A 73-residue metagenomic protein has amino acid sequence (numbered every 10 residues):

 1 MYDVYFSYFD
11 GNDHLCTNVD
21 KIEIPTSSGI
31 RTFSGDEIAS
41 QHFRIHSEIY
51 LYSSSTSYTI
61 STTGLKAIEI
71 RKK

Functional and structural regions predicted by a protein language model:
M1-Y2, T26, D36, L51: Short linear sequence motifs
Y2-D10: A short beta-strand micro-motif
F9-N12, S53-S55: Glycine-centered tight beta-turn/hairpin loop motif at sheet-sheet or coil-to-beta transitions
D13-F43: Short, flexible N-terminal segments of the mature chain
I38-K73: Short, mixed-charge low-complexity intrinsically disordered segments
